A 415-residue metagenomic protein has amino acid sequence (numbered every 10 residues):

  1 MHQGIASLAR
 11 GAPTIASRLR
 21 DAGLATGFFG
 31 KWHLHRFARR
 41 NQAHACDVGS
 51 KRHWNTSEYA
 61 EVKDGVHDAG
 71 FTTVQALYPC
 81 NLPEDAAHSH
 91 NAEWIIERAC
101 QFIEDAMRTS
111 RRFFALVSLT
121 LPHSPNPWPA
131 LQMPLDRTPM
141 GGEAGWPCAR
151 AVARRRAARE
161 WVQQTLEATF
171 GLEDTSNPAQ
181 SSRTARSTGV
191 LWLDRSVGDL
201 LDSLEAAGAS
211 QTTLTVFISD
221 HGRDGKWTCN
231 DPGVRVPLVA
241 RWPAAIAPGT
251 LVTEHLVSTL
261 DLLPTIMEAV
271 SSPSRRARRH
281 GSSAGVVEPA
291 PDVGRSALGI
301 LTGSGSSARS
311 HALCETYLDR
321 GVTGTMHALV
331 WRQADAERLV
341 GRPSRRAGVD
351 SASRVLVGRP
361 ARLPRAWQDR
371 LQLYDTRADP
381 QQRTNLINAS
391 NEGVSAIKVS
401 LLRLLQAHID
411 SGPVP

Functional and structural regions predicted by a protein language model:
M1-I95: Catalytic-site neighborhoods of secreted/periplasmic enzymes that process anionic sulfate/phosphate groups
M1-L8, F28-R39, S118-S124, F217-D231 (+2 more regions): Short, solvent-exposed turn/loop segments enriched in Gly/Ser/Thr/Pro and often Arg
I15, A22, H67, P232-V236 (+8 more regions): Residues that flank catalytic or metal-binding motifs in active/ligand-binding sites
A16-R18, A25-G30, L34, Q75 (+8 more regions): Structural recognition of the beta-strand scaffold that forms the well-ordered cores of secreted hydrolase catalytic
L19-F28, W32-R36, Q75-Y78, A106 (+7 more regions): A generic secondary-structure signal for well-formed alpha-helical elements
H33-L34, N81, T120-S124, G222-D224 (+6 more regions): Short, solvent-exposed loop/turn segments at secondary-structure junctions
A60-L263, M267-P291, P364-W367, R377 (+1 more regions): Active-site-proximal cap/lid insertion segments
T228-D231, C314-I387, G393: C-terminal, low-complexity/hydrophilic appendages and adjacent surface loops of extracellular/periplasmic anionic
